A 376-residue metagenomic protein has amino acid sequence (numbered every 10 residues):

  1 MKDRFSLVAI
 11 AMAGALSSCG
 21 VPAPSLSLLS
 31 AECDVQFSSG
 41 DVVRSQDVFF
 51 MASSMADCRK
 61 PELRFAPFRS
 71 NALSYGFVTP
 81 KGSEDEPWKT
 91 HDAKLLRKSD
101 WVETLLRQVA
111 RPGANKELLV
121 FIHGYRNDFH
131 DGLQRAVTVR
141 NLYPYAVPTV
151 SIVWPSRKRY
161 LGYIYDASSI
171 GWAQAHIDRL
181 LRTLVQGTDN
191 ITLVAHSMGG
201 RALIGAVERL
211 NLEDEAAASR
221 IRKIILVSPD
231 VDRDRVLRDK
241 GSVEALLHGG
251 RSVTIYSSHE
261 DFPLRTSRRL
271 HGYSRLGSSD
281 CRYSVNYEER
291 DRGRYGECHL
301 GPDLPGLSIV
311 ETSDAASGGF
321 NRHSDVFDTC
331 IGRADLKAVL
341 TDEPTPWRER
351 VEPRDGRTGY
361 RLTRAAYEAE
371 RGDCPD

Functional and structural regions predicted by a protein language model:
M1-V8: Bacterial N-terminal signal peptides that target proteins for export
I10-A13, E368: Processing junctions and N-termini across compartments
A15-S18: C-terminal motif of bacterial Sec signal peptides marking the signal peptidase cleavage site
G20-A114, N127, L133-T149, V153-D189 (+2 more regions): Lipolytic serine-hydrolase domain surface
E117: Alpha/beta-hydrolase fold active-site loops
V120-G124, H196: The conserved beta1-alpha1 loop
I177, A195, G199, L203: Gly/Ala-rich beta-loop-alpha elbow adjacent to hydrolase catalytic centers
